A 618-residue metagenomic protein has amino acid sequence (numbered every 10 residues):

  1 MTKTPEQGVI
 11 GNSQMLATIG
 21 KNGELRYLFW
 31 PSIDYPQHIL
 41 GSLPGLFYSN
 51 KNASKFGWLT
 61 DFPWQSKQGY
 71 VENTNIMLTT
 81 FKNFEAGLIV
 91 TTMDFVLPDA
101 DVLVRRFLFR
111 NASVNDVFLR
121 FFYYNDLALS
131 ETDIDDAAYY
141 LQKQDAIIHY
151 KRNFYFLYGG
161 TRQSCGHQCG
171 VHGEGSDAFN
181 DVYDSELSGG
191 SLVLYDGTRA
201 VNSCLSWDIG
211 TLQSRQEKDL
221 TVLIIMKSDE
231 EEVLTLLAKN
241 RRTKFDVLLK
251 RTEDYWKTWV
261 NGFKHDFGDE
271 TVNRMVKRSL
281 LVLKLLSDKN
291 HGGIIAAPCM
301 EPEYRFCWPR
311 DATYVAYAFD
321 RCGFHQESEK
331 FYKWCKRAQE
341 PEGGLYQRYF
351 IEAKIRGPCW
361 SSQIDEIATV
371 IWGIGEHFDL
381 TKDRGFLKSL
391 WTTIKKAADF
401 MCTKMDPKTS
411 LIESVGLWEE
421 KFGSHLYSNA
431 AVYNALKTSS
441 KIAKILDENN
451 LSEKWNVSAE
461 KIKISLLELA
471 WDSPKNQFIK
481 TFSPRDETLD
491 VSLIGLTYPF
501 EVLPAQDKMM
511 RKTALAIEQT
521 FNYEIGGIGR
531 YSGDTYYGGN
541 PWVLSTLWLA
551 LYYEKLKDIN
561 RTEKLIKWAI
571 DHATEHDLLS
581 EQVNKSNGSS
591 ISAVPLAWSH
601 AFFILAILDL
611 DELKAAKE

Functional and structural regions predicted by a protein language model:
M1-F84, F156-D184, K250-D269: An extended acidic
M1-S49, V315, F350-E352, G357-L380 (+2 more regions): C-terminal capping/lid segments that line or modulate ligand- or cofactor-binding pockets
F84-V104, L108, A112-R305, R384-G385 (+1 more regions): Acidic/polar, glycine-enriched structural segments that form the non-catalytic walls/loops of the carbohydrate-binding
R110-N111, R305-P407, N429, Y433 (+2 more regions): Aromatic-rich carbohydrate-recognition surfaces in CAZymes
G159-A178, H425-A431, I445-L446, S452-L544 (+1 more regions): Extended ligand-binding clefts on enzyme/binding-domain cores
H265-V276, F319-Y332, H377-K395, S440-E460 (+3 more regions): Structural helix-adjacent loops and short alpha-helical linkers that scaffold large soluble proteins
S279-H291, G323-Y346, L390-S410, N456-N476 (+2 more regions): Long, well-ordered core segments of solenoidal/helical folds
I294-E301, Y346-S362, P407-S424, A470-P474 (+1 more regions): Acidic/His metal-coordination segments adjacent to aromatic residues that form catalytic metal sites in metalloenzymes
